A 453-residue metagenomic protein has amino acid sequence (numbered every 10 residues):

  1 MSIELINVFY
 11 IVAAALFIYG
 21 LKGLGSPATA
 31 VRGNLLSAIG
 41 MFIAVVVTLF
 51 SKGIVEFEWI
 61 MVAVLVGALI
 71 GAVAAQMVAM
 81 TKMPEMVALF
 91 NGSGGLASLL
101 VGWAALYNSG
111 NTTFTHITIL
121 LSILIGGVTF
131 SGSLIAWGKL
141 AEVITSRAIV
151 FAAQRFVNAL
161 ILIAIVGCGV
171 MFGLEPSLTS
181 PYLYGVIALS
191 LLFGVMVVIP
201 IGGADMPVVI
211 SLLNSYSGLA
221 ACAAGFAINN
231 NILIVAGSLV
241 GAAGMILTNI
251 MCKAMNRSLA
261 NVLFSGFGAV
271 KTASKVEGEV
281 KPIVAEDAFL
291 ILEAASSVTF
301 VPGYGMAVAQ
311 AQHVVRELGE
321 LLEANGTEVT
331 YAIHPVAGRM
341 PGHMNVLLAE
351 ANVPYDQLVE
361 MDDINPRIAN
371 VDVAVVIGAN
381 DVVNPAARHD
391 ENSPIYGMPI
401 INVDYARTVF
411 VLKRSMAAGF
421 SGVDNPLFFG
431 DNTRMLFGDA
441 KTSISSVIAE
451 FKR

Functional and structural regions predicted by a protein language model:
M1-A14, S51-L69, T115-F130, S177-L189: Structural signature of hydrophobic alpha-helical transmembrane segments
L16-T29, L69-V87, S133-A148, F193-M206 (+1 more regions): C-terminal ends of transmembrane helices
V31-G40, I60-A63, K82-G94, A148-L160 (+1 more regions): Cytoplasmic-side transmembrane-helix entry/capping segments in multi-pass membrane proteins
T48-M61, V73-P84, L99-T113, K139 (+1 more regions): Transmembrane alpha-helix boundary signature
A104-N111, G173-P181, V208, S215-A236: Transmembrane helix-loop junctions at the membrane interface of multipass transporters and ion channels
G202, S217-A224, I228-A260: Mobile "lid/hinge" segments at catalytic clefts and subdomain interfaces of large enzymes
L239-A295: Membrane-interfacial segments at transmembrane helix termini in multi-pass membrane proteins
G278-R453: Structured cytosolic domains appended to multi-pass membrane proteins
